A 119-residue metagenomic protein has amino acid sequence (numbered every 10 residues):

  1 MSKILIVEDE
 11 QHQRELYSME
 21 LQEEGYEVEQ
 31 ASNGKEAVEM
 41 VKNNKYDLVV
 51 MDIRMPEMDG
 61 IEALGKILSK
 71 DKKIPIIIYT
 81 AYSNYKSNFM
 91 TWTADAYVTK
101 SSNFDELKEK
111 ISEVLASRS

Functional and structural regions predicted by a protein language model:
E8: Conserved acidic carboxylate
Q11-E29: Two-component/phosphorelay signaling modules centered on CheY-like receiver
Q30-E39, G60: Helix N-cap/capping motif at the beta->alpha junctions
E39, I61-K72: Short amphipathic alpha-helix used as the core "switch/output" element in two-component signaling
D52: Active-site residues of response regulator receiver
M55: Receiver (REC) domain active-site loop signature in two-component systems and cognate sites in sensor histidine kinases
E62, S83-E109: Alpha4 helix (beta4-alpha4-beta5 surface) of REC/receiver domains from two-component response regulators
I77-Y79: Hydrophobic/aromatic residues positioned on beta-strands within the core alpha/beta folds
